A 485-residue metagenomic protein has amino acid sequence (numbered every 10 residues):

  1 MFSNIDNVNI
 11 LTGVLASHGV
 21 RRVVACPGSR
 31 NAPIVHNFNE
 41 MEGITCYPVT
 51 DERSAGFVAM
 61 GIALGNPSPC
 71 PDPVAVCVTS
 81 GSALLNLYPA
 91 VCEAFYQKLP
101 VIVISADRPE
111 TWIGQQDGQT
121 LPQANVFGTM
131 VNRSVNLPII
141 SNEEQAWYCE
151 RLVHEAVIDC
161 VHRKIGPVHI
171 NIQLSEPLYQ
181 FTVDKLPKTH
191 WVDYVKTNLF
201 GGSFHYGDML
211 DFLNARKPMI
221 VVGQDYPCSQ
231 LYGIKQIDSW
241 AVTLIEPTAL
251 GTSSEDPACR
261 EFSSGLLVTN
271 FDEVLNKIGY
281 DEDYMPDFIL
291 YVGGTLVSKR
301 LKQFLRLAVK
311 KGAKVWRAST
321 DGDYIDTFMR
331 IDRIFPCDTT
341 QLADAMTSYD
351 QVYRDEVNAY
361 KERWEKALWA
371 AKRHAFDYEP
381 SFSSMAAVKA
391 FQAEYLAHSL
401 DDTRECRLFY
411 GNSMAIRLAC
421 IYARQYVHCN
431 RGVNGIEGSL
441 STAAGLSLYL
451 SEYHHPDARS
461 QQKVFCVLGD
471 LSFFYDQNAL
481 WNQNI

Functional and structural regions predicted by a protein language model:
M1-F2, F304-M414: Phosphate/pyrophosphate-binding active-site segments
F2, L152-E155, D159-A215: Conformationally flexible catalytic loops at phosphate/diphosphate-handling active centers
V8-G19, S29-R30, I34-V35, R363-P456 (+1 more regions): Active-site diphosphate/adenylate-binding microenvironment
I10-V20, I62-P71, D159-K164, Y206-P218 (+5 more regions): Glycine-rich phosphate/diphosphate-binding loops that line cofactor/substrate pockets in enzymes
A32-E110, M285, V297, I416-I485: Thiamine diphosphate
L64-G65, V222-W316, R424-H454, F474-N478: Glycine-rich, anion-gripping cofactor-binding loops and their flanking helix/strand elements in enzyme active sites
L84-L85, V91-I113, Q119-S134, R163-P167: Hydrophobic or amphipathic alpha-helical targeting/insertion segments
Q119-G166, S460: Conserved thiamine diphosphate
